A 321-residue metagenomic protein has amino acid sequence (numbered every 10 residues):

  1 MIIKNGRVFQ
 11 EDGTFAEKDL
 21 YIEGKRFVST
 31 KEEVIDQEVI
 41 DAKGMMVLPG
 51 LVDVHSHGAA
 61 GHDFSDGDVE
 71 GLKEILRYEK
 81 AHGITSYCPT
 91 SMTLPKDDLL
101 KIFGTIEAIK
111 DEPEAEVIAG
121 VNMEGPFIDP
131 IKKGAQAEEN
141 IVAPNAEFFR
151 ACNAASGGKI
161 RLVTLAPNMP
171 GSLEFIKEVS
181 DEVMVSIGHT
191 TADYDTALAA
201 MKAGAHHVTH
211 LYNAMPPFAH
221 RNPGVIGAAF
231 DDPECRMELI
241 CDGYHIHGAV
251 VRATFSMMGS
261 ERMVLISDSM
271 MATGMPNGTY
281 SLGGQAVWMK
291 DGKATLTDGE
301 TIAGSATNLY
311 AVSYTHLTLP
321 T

Functional and structural regions predicted by a protein language model:
M1-K4, V8-L48: Histidine-rich, glycine-flanked metal-binding segment
G6, K25, G44, H55 (+5 more regions): Divalent metal-coordination and catalytic microenvironments
M45-G67: Di-metal (Zn2+ and/or Mg2+/Mn2+) metal-binding site signature of metallo-dependent hydrolases with the MBL/beta-CASP
H57, K73-I102, E116-D129, S156-N168 (+4 more regions): Divalent metal-dependent hydrolysis catalytic cores, especially in the metallo-beta-lactamase
D129-G157: Conserved phosphate-binding/catalytic loop of the ribokinase/pfkB sugar-kinase fold
A154-M275: Active-site core of metal-dependent hydrolases
E261-G283, K290-D291, T295-S305: Short acidic/histidine-rich active-site segments
T315-T321: Conserved small/polar residues in nucleotide/adenosyl-binding loops
